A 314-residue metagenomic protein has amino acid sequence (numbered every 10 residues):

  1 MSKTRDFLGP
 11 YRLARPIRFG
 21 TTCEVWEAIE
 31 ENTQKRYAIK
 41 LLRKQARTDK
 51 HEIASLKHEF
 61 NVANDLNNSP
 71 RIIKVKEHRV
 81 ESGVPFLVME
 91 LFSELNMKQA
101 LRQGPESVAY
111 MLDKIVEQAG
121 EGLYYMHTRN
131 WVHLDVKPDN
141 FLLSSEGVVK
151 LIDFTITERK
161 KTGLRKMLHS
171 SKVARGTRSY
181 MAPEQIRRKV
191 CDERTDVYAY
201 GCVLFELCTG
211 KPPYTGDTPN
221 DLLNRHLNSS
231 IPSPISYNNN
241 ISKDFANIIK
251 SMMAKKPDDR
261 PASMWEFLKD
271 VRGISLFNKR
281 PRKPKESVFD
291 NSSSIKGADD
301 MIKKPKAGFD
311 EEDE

Functional and structural regions predicted by a protein language model:
A46-D65: AlphaC helix of the eukaryotic protein kinase fold
H78: Activation-segment/catalytic-loop signature of the eukaryotic protein kinase fold
S82-N96, A100: Conserved short submotifs of the Hanks-type protein kinase catalytic core that shape the nucleotide-binding pocket
I115-V116: Activation segment signature within eukaryotic-like protein kinase domains
E121-W131: Protein kinase catalytic-loop region centered on the HRD/HxD motif
T209-P213: Structural helix C-cap motif within protein kinase domains
K279-E314: Regulatory extensions appended to serine/threonine kinase catalytic cores
